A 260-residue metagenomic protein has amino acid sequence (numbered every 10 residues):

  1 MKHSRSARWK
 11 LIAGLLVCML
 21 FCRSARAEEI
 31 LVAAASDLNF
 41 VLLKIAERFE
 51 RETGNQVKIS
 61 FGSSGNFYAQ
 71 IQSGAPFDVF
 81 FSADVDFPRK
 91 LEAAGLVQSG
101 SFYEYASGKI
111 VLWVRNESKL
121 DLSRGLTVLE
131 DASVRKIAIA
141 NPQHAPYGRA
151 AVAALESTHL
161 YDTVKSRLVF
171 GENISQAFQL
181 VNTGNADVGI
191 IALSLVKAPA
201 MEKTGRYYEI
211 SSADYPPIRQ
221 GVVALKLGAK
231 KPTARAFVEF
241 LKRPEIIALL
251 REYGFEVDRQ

Functional and structural regions predicted by a protein language model:
M1-A7: N-terminal secretory signal peptides that target proteins for export/translocation
R8-K10, R26: Short linear sequence motif anchored by a di-proline
K10-F21: Bacterial N-terminal signal peptides
F21-A27: Bacterial Sec-dependent signal peptides at the C-terminal "C-region" and cleavage site
A27-G54, K58-F61, G65, A69-A75 (+5 more regions): Exported/periplasmic ABC-transporter solute-binding proteins
